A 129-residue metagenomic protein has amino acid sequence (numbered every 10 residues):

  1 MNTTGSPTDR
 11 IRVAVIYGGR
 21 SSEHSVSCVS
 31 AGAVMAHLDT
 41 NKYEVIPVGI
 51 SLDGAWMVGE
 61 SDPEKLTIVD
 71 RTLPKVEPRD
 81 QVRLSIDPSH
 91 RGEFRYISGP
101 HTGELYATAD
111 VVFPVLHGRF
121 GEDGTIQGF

Functional and structural regions predicted by a protein language model:
M1-F129: ATP-binding N-terminal substructure of ATP-dependent carboxylate-amine bond-forming enzymes
